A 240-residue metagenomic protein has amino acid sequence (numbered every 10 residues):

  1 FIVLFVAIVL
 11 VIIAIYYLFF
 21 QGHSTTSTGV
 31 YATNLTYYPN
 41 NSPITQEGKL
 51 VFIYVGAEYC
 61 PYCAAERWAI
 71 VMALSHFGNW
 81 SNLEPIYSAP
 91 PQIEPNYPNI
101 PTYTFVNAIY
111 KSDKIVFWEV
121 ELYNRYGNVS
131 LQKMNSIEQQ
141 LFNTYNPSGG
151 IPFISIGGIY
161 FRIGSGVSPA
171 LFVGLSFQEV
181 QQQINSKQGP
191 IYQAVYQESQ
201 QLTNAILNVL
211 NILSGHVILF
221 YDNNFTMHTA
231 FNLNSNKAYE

Functional and structural regions predicted by a protein language model:
F1-V51, A65-R67, S75-E240: Non-globular targeting/processing and membrane-anchoring segments
V55-W68: Conserved redox-active cysteine motifs that mediate thiol-disulfide chemistry, especially di-cysteine Cys-X(1-2)-Cys
